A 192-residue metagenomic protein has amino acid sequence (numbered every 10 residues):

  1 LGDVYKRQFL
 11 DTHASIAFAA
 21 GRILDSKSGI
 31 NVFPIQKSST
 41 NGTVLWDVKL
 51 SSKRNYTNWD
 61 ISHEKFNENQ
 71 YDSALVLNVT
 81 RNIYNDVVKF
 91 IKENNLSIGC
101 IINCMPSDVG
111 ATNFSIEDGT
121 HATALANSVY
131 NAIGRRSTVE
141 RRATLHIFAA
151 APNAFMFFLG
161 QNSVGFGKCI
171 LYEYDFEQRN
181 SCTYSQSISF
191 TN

Functional and structural regions predicted by a protein language model:
L1-Y5: Short, small-residue-biased leader/transition segments that mark boundaries at the very start of proteins
R7-F18, N78-Y84, H146-F157: Gly/Ser/Thr-rich loops at beta-strand to alpha-helix junctions that form or flank small-molecule/cofactor-binding
L10, G29-V32, K168-L171: A short amphipathic beta-strand at an alpha->beta junction
S15, D72, A124, S128 (+2 more regions): Short, well-structured alpha-helical interface segments that form or flank functional binding sites
A17-S26, M156-V164: Short Gly/Thr/Asp-enriched flexible loops that form oxyanion-binding sites at enzyme active sites
D25-W59, S107-I116, Y174-T191: Long, charge-dense
R54-N131: Redox- and metal-dependent alpha/beta enzyme cores, enriched for Fe-S-associated oxidoreductases and cofactor-handling
N131-N192: C-terminal functional regions that serve as terminal interaction/effector modules
